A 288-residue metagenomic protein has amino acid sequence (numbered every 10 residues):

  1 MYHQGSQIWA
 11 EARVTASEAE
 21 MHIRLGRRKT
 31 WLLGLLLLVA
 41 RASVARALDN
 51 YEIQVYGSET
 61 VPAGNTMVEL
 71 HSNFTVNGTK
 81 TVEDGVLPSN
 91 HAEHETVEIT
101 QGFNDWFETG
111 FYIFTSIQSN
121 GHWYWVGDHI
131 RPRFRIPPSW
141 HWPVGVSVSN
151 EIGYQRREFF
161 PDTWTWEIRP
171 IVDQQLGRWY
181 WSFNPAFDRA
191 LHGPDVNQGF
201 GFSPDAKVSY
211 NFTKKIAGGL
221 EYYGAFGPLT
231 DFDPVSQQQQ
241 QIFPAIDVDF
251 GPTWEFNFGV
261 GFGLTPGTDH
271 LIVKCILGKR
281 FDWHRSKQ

Functional and structural regions predicted by a protein language model:
M1-N50, R285-Q288: Cleavable N-terminal export/targeting peptides
R46-Q288: Transmembrane beta-barrel domains of Gram-negative outer membranes and organellar outer membranes
